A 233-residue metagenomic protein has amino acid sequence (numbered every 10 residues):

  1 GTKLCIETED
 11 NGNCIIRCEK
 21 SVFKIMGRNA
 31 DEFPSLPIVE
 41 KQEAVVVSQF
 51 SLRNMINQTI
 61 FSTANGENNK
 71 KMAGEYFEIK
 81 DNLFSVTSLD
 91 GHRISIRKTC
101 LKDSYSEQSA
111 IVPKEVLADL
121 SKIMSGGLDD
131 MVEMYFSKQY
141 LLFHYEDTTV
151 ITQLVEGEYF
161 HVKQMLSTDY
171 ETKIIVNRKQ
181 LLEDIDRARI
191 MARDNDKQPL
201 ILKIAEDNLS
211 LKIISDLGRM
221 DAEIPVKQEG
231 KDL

Functional and structural regions predicted by a protein language model:
G1-L233: Structural preference for solvent-exposed beta-strand-turn elements and adjacent flexible terminal/loop segments within
